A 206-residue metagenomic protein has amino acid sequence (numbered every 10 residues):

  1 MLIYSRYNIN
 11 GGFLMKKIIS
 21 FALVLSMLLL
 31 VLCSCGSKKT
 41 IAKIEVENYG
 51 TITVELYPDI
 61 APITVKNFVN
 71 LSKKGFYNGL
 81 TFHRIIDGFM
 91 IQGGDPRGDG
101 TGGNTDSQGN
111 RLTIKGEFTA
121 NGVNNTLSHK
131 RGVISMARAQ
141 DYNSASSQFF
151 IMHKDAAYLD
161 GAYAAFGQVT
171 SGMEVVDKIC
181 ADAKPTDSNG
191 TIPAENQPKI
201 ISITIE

Functional and structural regions predicted by a protein language model:
M1-L14: Short, Lys/Arg-enriched N-terminal segments with co-localized hydrophobic residues within the first ~10-30 amino acids
R6-I9, F21, C35: Compositionally biased regions
G11-G12, S26-E206: Cyclophilin-like peptidyl-prolyl cis-trans isomerases
F13-A22: Bacterial N-terminal signal peptides that target proteins for export
